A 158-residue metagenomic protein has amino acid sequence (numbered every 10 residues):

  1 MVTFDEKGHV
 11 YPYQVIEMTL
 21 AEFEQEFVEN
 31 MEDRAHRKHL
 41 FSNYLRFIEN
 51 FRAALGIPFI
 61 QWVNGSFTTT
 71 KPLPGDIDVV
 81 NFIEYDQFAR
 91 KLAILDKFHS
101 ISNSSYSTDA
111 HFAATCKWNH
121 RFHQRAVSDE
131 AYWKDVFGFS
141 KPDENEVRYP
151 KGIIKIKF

Functional and structural regions predicted by a protein language model:
M1-N64, T68-G75, I83-F158: Catalytic core of pol beta-like nucleotidyltransferases
V80: Metal-dependent phosphoesterases centered on the DNase I-like endonuclease/exonuclease/phosphatase
